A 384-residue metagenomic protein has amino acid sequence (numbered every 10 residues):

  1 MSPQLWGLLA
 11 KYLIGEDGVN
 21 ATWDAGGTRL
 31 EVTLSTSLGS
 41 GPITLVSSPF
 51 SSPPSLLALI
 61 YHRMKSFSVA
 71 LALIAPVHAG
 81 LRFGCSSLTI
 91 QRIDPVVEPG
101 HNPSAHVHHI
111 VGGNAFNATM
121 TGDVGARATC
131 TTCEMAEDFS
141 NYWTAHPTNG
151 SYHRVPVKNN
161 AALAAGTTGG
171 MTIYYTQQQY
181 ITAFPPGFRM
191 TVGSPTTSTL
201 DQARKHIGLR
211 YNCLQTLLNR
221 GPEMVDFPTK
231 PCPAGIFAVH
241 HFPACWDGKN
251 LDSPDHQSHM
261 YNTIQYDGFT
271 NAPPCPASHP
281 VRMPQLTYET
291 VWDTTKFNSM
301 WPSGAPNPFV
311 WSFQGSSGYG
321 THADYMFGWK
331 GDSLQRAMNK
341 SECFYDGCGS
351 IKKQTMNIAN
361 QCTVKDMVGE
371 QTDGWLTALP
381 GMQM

Functional and structural regions predicted by a protein language model:
M1-R63: Intrinsically disordered, low-complexity basic segments at termini and long loops, enriched in Pro/Gly and/or Arg/Ser
S2, I60, P76, S104-H106: Intrinsically disordered, low-complexity regions enriched for glutamine and histidine
S35, P42, V46-S47, V69 (+3 more regions): Residue-level detector of alpha-helical transmembrane segments in integral membrane proteins
G39, V46, F50-S51, L73 (+3 more regions): Compositionally biased, intrinsically disordered/low-complexity regions enriched for serine, proline and threonine
L56-L81: Fungal secretory targeting signals
G80-A105, H109-H240, D247-M384: Primary mode marks residue(s) on the alpha4-beta5-alpha5 output face of response regulator receiver
